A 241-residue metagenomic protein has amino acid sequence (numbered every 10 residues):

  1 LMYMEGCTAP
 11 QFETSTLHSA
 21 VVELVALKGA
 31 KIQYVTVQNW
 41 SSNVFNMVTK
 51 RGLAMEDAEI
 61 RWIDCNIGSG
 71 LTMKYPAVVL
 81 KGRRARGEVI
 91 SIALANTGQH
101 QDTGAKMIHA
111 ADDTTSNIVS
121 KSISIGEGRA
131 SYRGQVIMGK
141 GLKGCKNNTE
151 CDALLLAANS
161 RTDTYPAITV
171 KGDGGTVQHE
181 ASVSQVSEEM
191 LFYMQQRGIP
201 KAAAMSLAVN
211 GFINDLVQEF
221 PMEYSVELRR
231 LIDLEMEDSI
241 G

Functional and structural regions predicted by a protein language model:
L1-I199, V217-G241: Conserved beta-strand/loop scaffold segments within soluble protein domains that form the structured core and edges
S187, S206-D215: Small/polar glycine-rich anion-binding or flexible loop at a beta-alpha turn
A203: Conserved tryptophan-centered aromatic signature that marks the ligand-binding surface of SH3 and related Trp-rich
